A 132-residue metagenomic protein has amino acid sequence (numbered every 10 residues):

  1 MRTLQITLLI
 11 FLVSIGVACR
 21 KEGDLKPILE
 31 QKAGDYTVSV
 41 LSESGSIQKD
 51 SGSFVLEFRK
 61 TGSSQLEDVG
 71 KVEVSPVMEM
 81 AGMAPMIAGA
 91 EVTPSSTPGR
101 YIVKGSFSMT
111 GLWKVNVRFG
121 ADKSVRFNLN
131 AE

Functional and structural regions predicted by a protein language model:
M1-L8: Positively charged n-region of N-terminal signal peptides that target proteins for export
I15-A18: C-terminal motif of bacterial Sec signal peptides marking the signal peptidase cleavage site
R20-E132: Contiguous segments within soluble domain cores/interaction surfaces
